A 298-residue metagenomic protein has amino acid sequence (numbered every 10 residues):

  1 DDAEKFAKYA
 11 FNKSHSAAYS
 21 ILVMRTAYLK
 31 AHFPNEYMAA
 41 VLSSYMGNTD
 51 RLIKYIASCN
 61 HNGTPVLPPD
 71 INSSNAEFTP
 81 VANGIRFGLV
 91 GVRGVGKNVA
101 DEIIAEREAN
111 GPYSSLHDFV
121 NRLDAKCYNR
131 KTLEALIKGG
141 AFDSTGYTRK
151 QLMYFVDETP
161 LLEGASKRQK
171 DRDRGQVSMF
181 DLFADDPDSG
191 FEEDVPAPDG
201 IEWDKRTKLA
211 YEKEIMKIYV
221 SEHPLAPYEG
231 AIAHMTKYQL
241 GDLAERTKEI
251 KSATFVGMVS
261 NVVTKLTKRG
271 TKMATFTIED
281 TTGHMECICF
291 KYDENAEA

Functional and structural regions predicted by a protein language model:
D1-A298: Noncatalytic, beta-rich nucleic-acid-contacting surfaces in large DNA/RNA-processing enzymes
